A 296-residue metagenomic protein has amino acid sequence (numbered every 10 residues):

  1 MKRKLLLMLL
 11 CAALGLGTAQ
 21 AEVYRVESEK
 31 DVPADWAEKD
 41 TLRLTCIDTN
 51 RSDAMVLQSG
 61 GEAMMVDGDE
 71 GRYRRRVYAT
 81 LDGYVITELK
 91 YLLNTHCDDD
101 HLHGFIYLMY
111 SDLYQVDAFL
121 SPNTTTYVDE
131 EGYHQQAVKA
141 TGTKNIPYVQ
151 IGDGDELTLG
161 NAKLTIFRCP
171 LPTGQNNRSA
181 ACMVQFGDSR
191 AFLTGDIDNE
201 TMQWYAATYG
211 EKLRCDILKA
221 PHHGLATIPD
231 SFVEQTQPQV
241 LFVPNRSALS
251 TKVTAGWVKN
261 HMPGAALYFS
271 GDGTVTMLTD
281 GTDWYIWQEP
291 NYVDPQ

Functional and structural regions predicted by a protein language model:
M1-L5: Positively charged n-region of N-terminal signal peptides that target proteins for export
L6-G15: Hydrophobic helical h-region of N-terminal Sec-dependent signal peptides in bacterial secretory/periplasmic proteins
G17-Q20: Sec/Tat signal peptide C-region and signal peptidase I cleavage site
E22-E88, Q150-R214, V275-Q296: Core dinuclear metal-dependent hydrolase active-site scaffold
R51-D53, R72-Y73, C97-H103, T125-D129 (+4 more regions): Active-site environment of divalent metal-dependent phosphoester hydrolases
G60-M64, R72-S121, T208-L225, Q237-L241: Active-site metal-binding motif and surrounding structural segment of the metallo-beta-lactamase
L102-Y114, V128-Q136, D230-E234, K252-G256: Metal-dependent catalytic neighborhoods of phosphoester/phosphodiester hydrolases
G195, C215-I286: Internal alpha/beta domain cores that form substrate/cofactor-binding pockets in large enzymes and binding proteins
